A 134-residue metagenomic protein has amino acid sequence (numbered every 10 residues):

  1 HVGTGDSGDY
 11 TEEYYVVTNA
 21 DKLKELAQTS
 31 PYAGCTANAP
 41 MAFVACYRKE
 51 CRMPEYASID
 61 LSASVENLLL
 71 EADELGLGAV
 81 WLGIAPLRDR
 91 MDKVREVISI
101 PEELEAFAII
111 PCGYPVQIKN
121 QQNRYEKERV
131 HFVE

Functional and structural regions predicted by a protein language model:
H1-E134: Acidic, surface-exposed loops and disordered segments
